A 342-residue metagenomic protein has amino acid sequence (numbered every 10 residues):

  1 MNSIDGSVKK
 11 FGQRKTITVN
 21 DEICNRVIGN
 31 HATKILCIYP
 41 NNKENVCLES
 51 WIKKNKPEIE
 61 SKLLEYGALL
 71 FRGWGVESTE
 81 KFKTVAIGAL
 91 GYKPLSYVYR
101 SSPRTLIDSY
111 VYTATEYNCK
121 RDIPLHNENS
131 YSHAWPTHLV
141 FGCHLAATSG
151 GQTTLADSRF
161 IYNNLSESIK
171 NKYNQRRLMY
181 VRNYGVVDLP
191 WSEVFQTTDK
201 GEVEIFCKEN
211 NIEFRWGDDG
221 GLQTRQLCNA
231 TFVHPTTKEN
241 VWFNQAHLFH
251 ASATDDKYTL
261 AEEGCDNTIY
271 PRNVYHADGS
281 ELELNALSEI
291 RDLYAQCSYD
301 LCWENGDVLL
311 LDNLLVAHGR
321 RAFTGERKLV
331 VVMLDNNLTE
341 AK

Functional and structural regions predicted by a protein language model:
N2-W51, E58, K62-E65, C119-L125 (+1 more regions): Active-site environment of non-heme Fe oxygenases that use a 2-His-1-carboxylate facial triad
K43-E44, G75-E77: Short active-site-proximal "capping" loops at secondary-structure junctions
A68-G73: Short cationic amphipathic helices and targeting signals
V76-G91: Glycine-rich loop at the start of a catalytic domain that most often binds anionic cofactors/ligands
E77, Y131, A317: Glycine-rich nucleotide phosphate-binding loop and flanking beta-alpha elements of Rossmann-like dinucleotide-binding
K81-T84, D108-T113, A134-P136, G151-T154: Short, conserved acidic/polar surface loops in the N-terminal third of protein domains
A89, K93-P94, R177: A generic secondary-structure signal for well-formed alpha-helical elements
K93-N127: A gly/proline- and charged-residue-enriched helix-loop-helix capping module
